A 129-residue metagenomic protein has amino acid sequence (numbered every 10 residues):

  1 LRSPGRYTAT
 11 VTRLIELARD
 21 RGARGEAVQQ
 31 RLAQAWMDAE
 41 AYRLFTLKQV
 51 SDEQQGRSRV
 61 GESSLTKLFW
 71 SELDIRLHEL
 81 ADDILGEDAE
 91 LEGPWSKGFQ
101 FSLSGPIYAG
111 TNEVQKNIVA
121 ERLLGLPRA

Functional and structural regions predicted by a protein language model:
L1-P4, L85-A129: Glycine-rich phosphate/cofactor-binding loops in nucleotide/flavin-utilizing enzymes
L1-Y42, G105: Glycine-rich beta->alpha junctions and the first turn(s) of the following alpha-helix
R13-L17, R76, I118-R122: Alpha-helical scaffold segments in soluble metabolic enzymes
I15-E16, Q30-Q55, S71-E72, H78-D83: Loop-to-helix element that buttresses phosphate recognition and phosphoryl-transfer chemistry
D20-R24, E53-S58: Helix-loop segments that flank and shape redox-cofactor active sites
Q29-A33, G61-K67: Short, charged, amphipathic alpha-helical segments
T66-S96: C-terminal hydrophobic structural anchor segments that stabilize assembly/packing rather than catalytic chemistry
